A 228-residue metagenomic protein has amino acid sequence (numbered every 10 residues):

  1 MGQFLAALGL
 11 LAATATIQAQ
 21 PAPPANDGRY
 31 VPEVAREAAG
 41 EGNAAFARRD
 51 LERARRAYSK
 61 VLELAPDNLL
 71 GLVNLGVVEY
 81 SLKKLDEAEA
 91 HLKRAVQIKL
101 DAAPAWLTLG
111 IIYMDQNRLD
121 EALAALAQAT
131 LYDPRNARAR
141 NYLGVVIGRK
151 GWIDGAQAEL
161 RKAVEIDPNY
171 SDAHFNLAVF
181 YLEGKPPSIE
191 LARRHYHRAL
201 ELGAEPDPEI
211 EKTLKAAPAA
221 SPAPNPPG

Functional and structural regions predicted by a protein language model:
G2-E33: Long, contiguous interaction/recruitment modules in multidomain scaffold/adaptor proteins
Q20-G28, V179-G228: Terminal, low-structured helical/coil segments at or just beyond the last alpha-helical repeat
V31-D67, S81: Alpha-helical segment of the N-proximal tetratricopeptide repeat
A35, L69-L70, A103-P104, A137-R138 (+2 more regions): Helix-start (N-cap) detector for alpha-helical repeat units in TPR-like alpha-solenoids, especially tetratricopeptide
G40, N74, T108, Y142 (+2 more regions): Canonical tetratricopeptide repeat
R48-K60, S81-R94, P104, D115-Q128 (+2 more regions): Structural signature of tandem alpha-helical TPR/SEL1-like repeats, specifically the intra-repeat loop/turn
L64, I98, Y132, I166 (+1 more regions): Structural marker of alpha-solenoid helical repeat scaffolds
